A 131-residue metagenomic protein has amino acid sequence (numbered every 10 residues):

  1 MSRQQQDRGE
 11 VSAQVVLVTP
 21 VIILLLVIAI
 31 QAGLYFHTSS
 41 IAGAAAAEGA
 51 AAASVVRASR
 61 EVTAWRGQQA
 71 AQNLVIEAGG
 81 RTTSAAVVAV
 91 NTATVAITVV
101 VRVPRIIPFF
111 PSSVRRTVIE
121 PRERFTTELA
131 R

Functional and structural regions predicted by a protein language model:
M1-Q68: Alpha-helical assembly-interface signal, strongest on the long, hydrophobic N-terminal helix that forms
L25, A44, E61, V95 (+2 more regions): Residues in flexible loops and secondary-structure boundaries
A29, S59-R60, R81, P104 (+2 more regions): Extracytoplasmic/periplasmic mature domains of Sec-exported, cell-envelope-associated bacterial proteins
E48-R102, L129: Short amphipathic secondary-structure patches
R105-R131: Low-complexity, S/T/G/P-rich flexible repeat/linker segments used as non-globular hinges and stalks within
